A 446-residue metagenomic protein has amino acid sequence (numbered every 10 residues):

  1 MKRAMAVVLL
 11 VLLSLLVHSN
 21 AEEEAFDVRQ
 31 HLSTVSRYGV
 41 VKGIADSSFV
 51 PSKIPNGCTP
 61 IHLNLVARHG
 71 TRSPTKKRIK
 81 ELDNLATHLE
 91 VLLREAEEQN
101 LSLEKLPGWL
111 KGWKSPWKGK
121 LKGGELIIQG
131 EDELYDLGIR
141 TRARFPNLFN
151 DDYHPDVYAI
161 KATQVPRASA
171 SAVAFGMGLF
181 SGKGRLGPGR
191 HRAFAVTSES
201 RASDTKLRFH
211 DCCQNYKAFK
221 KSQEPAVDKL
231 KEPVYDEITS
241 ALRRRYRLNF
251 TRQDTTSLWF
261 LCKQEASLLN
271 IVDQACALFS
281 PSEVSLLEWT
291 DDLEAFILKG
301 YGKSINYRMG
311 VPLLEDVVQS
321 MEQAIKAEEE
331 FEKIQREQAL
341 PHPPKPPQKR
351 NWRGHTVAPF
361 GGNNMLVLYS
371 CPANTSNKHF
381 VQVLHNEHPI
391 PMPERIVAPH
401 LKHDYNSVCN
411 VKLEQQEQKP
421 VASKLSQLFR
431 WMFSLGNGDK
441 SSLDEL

Functional and structural regions predicted by a protein language model:
M1-K2, S36: Short, intrinsically disordered low-complexity segments
K2-A21: Cleavable N-terminal signal peptides of Sec/SRP-targeted secreted and luminal proteins
H18-A159, T163-L446: Signature for phosphate-centric chemistry
